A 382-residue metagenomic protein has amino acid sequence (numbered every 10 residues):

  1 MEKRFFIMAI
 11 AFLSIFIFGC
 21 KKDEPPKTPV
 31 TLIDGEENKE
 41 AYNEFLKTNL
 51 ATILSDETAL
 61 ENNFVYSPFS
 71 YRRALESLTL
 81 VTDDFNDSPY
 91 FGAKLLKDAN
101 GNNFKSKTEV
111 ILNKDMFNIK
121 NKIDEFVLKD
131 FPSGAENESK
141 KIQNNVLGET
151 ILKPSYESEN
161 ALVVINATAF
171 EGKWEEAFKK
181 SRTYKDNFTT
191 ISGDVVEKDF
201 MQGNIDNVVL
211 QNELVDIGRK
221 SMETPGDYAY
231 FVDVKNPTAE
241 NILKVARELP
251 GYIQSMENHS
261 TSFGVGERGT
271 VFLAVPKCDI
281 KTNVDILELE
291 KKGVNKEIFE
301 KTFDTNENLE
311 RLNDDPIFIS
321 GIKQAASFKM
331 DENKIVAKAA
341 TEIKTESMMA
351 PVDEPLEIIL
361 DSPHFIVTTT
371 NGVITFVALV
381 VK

Functional and structural regions predicted by a protein language model:
M1-E2: N-terminal secretory signal peptides that target proteins for export/translocation
F5-F6, C20-S133, V380: Detector for small/aliphatic-rich hydrophobic stretches
I7-L13: Sec-dependent N-terminal signal peptides
E61, V65, Y71, L95-L243 (+1 more regions): Non-catalytic, conformational "gating/processing" segments within enzyme and secreted inhibitor domains
R72-L80, V163-A167, F365: Contiguous, well-ordered alpha-helical segments that form the cores/surfaces of helical PPI scaffolds
V164, L214-G226, P351-K382: Extended hydrophobic
